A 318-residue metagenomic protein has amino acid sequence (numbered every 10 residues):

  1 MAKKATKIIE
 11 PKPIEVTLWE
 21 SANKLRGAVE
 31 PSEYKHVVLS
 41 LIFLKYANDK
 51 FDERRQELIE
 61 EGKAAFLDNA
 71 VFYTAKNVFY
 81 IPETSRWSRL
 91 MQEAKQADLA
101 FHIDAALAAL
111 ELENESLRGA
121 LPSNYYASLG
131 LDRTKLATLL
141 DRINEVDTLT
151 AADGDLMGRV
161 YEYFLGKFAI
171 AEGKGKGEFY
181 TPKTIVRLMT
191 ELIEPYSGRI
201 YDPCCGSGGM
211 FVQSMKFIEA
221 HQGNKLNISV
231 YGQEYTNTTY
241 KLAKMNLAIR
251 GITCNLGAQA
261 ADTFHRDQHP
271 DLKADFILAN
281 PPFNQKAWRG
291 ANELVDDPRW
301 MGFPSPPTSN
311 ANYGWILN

Functional and structural regions predicted by a protein language model:
M1-Y196, N255-Q268: Non-catalytic, mostly N-terminal accessory regions of nucleic-acid modification and defense proteins
A5-I9, L129, T148, L156-G158 (+4 more regions): A generic short-segment signal for beta-strand/edge and adjacent turn/coil regions
I9, P13-E20, I42, D155 (+7 more regions): Generic recognition of stable, solvent-exposed alpha-helical segments in well-folded globular domains
S21, Y34, I200-D202, N237 (+1 more regions): N-terminal hydrophobic or amphipathic segments with adjacent small-residue motifs that include Sec signal peptides
L129, T150, C204, G232-T236 (+2 more regions): Hydrophobic alpha-helical scaffolding
G175-A279, N284-L294, W300: Conserved S-adenosyl-L-methionine
P298-N318: Glycine-rich S-adenosyl-L-methionine
